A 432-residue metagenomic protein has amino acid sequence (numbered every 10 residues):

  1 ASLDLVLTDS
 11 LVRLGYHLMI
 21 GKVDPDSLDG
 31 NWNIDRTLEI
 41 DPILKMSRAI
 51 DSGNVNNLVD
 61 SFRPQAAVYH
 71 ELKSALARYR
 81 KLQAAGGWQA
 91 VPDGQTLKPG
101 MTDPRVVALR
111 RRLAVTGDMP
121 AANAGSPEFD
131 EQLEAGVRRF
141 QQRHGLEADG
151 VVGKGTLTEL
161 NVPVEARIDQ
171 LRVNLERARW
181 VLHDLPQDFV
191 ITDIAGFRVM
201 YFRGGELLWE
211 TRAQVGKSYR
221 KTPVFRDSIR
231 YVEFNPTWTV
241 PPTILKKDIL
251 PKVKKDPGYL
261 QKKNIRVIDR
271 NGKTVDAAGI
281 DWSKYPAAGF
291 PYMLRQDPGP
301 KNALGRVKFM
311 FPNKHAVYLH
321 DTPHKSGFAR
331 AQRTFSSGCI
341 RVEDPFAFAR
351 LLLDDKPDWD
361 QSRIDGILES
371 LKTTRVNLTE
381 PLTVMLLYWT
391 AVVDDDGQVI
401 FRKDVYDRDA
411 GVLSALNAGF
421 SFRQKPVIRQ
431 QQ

Functional and structural regions predicted by a protein language model:
A1-K22, D29: A cross-kingdom signal targeting lumenal/periplasmic-facing segments of multi-pass membrane and secretory-pathway
L5, D9-V12, W32, T37-Q432: Well-ordered beta-sheet/strand-loop patches within structured domains
I20-P25, M119-A121: Surface-exposed helix-capping loop/turn segments at secondary-structure junctions
